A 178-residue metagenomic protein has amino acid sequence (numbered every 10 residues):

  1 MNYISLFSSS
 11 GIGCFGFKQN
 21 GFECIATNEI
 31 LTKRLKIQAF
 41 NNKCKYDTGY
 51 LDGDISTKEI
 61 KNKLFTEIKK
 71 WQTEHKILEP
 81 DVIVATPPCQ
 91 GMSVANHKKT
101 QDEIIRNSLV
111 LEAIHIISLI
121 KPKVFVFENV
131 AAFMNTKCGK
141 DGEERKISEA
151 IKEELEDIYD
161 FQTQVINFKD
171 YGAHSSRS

Functional and structural regions predicted by a protein language model:
M1, G21-F22, K43, T100-D102 (+1 more regions): Generic structural signal for short, solvent-exposed loop/turn connectors between secondary structure elements
Y3-K58: SAM cofactor-binding core of SAM-dependent methyltransferases, primarily the Rossmann-like beta-alpha-beta module
I4, V82-V84, V126: N-terminal Rossmann-like NAD(P) cofactor-binding module of classical short-chain dehydrogenase/reductase
I37-A39, N62, N96: Short, glycine/acidic-enriched capping/hinge loops at junctions between secondary-structure elements
N41-V82: Short, structured active-site "lid" loops
L64-P80, Q90-S178: Class I S-adenosyl-L-methionine
